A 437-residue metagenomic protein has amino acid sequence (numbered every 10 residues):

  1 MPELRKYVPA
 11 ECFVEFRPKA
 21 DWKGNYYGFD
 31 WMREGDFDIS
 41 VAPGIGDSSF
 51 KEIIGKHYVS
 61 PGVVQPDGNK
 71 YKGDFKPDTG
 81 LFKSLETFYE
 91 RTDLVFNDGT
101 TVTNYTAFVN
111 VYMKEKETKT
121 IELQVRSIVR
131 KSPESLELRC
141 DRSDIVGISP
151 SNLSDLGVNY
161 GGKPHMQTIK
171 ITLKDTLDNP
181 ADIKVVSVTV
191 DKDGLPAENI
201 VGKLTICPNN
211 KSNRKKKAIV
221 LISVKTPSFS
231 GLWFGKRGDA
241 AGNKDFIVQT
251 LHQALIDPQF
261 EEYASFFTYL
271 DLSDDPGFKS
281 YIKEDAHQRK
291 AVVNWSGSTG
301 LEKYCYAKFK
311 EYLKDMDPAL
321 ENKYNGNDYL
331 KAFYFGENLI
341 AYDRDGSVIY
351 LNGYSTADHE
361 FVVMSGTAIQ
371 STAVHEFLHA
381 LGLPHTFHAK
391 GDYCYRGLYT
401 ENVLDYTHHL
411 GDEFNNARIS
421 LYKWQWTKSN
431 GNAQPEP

Functional and structural regions predicted by a protein language model:
P2-Y324, G336-L339: Propeptide-to-catalytic entry region of secreted or membrane-anchored zinc metalloproteases
S212, A319-Y329, N352-A357, Y395-L398: Extracellular/periplasmic catalytic domains that process cell-envelope and extracellular macromolecules
V220-L221, D257-F260, K331-Y334, V362-M364 (+2 more regions): Structural recognition of the beta-strand scaffold that forms the well-ordered cores of secreted hydrolase catalytic
T226-K236, A341-R344, L410-L421: Short, solvent-exposed loop/turn elements at domain surfaces
T226-P227, S265, E337-Y342, T367-A368 (+2 more regions): Solvent-exposed loop/turn segments at secondary-structure junctions within structured extracellular/periplasmic domains
K244-V248, K310-N322, G346-N352, L383-Y395: Intrinsically disordered, low-complexity boundary segments flanking structured domains
D328-T367: Active-site scaffold of zinc-dependent metalloenzymes
A357-P437: The catalytic-center signature of Zn2+-dependent metalloproteases
